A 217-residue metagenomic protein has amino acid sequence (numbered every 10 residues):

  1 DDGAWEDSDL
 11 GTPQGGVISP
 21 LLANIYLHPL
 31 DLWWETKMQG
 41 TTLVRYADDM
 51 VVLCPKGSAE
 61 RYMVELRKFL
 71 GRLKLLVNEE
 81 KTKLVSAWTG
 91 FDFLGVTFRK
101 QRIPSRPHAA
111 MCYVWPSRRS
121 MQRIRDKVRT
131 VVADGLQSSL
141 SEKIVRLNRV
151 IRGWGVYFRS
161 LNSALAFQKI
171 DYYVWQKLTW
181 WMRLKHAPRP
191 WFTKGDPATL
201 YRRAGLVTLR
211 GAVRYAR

Functional and structural regions predicted by a protein language model:
D1-R217: Non-catalytic terminal/accessory segments
